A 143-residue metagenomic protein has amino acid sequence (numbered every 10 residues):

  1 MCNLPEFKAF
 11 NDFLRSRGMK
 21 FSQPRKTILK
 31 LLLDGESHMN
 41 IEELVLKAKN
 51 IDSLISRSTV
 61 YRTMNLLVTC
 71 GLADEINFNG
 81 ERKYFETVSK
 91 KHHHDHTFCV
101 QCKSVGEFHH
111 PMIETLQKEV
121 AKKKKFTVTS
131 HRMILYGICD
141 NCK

Functional and structural regions predicted by a protein language model:
P5-G18: Short, Lys/Arg-enriched N-terminal segment that forms or immediately precedes the first helix of a structured domain
G18-P24: Basic, helix-initiating cap at the start of DNA-binding domains
F21, D34-N40: Short capping segments at the starts of secondary-structure elements
K26-L31: Pre-recognition alpha-helix immediately N-terminal to the DNA-recognition helix within helix-turn-helix or winged-helix
E43-K49, V60: A short acidic, leucine-rich amphipathic alpha-helix
V60-C70: Basic amphipathic alpha-helical segments that dock to polyanions
C70-K143: Non-DNA-binding regulatory cores of transcription-related proteins, predominantly C-terminal effector-binding
